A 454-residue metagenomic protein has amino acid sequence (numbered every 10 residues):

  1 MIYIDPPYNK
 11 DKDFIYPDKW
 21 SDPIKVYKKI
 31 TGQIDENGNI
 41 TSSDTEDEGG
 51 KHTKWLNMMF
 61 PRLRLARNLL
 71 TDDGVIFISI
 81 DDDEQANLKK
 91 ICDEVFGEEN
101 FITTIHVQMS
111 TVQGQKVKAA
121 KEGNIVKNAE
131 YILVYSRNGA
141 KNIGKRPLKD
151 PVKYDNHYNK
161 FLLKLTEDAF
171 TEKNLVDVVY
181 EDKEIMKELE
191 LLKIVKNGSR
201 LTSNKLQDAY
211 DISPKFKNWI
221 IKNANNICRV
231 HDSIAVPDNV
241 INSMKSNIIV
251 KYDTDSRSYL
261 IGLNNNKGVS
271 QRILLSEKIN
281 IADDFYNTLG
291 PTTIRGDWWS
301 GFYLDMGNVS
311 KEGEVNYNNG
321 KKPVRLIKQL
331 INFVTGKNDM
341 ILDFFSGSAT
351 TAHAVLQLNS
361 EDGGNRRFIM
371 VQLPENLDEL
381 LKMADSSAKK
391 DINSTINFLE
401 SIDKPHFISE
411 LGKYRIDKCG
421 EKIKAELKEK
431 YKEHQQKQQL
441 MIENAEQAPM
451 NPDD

Functional and structural regions predicted by a protein language model:
M1-M340, D362-N365, L373-L381: Class I S-adenosyl-L-methionine
T45-E46, V355, N397-F398: Short glycine/proline- and acidic residue-enriched helix-loop micro-motifs that form flexible lids or anion-recognition
M59, T351, G412: Aromatic/hydrophobic pocket-lining residues that form the small-molecule binding cavity in soluble enzyme cores
L63, S348, I416: Short amphipathic alpha-helical/adjacent loop interface patches that line ligand and macromolecule-binding sites
L65, Q329-F333, A354, L358 (+2 more regions): A generic secondary-structure signal
D339-L358: A phosphate-binding catalytic loop at a beta-strand-loop-alpha-helix junction that coordinates phosphoryl groups
S360-D454: PRPP-dependent phosphoribosyltransferase catalytic core
